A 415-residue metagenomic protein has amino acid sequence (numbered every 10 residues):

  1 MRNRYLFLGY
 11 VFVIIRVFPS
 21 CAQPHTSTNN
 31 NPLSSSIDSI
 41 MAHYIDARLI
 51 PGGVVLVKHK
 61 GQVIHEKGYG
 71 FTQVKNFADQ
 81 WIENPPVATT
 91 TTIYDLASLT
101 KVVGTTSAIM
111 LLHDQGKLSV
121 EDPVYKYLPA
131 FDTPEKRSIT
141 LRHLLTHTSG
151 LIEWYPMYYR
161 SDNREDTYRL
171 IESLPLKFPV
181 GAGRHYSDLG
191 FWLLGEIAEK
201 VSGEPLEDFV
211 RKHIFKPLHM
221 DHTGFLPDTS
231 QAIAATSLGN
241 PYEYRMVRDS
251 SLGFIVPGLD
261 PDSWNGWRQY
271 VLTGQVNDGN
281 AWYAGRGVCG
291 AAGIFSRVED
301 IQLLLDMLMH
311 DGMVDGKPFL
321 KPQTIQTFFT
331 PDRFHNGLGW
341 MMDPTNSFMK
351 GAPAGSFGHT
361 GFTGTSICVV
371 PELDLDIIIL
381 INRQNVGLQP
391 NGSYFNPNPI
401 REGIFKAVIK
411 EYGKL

Functional and structural regions predicted by a protein language model:
M1-N29: Bacterial Sec-dependent N-terminal signal peptides
N30-Y94, K117-S119, D166-R169, S173 (+1 more regions): Short, conserved catalytic-motif segment at the N-terminal edge
D38-M41, V55, G61, I93-E121 (+3 more regions): Active-site SXXK
S39, T91, P123, T229 (+1 more regions): Coil residues (strongly favoring Ser/Thr
D46-V54, K75-H143, F178-L189, C289-A292: Short active-site loop at a secondary-structure junction that contains or immediately precedes the catalytic residue(s)
Q73-V74, P134-G355: Short, surface-exposed loop or secondary-structure junction motifs that flank catalytic or metal-binding residues
H310, V314, T324, T345 (+1 more regions): Short, gly/Ser/Thr-rich active-site loops of penicillin-recognizing serine hydrolases
S356, T363-D376: Short, surface-exposed beta-strand/loop micro-motifs that present aromatic residues
